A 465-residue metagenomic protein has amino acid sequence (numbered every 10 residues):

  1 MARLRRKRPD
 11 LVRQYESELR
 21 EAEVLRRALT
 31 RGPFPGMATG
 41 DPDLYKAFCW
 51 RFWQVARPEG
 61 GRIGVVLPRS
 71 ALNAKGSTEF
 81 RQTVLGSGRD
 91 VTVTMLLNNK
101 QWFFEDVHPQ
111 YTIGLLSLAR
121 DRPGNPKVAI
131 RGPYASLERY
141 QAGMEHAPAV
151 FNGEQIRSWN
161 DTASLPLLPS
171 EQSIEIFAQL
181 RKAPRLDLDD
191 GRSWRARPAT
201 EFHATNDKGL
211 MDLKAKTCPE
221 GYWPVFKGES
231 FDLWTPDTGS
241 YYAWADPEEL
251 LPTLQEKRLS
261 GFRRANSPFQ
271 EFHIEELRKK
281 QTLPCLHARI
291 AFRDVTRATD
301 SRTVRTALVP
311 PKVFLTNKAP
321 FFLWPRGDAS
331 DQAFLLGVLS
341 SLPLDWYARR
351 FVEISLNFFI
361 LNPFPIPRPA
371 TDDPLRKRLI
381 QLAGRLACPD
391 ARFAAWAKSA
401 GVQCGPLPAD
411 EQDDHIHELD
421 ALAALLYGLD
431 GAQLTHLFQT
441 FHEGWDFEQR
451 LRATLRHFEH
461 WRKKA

Functional and structural regions predicted by a protein language model:
M1-A465: S-adenosyl-L-methionine
